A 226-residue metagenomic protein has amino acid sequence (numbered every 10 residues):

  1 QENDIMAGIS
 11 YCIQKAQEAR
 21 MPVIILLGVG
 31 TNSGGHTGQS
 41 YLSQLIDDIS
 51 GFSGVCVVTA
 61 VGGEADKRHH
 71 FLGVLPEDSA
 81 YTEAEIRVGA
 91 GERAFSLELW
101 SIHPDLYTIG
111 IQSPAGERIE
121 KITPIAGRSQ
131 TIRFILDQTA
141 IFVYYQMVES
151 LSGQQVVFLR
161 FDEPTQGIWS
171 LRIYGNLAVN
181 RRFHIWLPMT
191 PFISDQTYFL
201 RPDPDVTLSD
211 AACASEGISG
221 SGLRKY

Functional and structural regions predicted by a protein language model:
Q1-Y226: Loop-rich non-cytosolic ectodomains and luminal regions
